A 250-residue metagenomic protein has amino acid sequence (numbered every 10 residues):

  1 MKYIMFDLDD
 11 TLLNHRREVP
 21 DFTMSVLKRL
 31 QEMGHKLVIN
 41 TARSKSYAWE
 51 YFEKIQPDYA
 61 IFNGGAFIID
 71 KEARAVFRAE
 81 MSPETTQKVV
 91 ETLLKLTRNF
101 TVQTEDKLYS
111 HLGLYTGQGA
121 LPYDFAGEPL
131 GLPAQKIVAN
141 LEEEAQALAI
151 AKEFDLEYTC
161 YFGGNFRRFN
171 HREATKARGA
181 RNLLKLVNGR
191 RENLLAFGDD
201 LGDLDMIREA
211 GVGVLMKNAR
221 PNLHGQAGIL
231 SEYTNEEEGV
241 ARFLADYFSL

Functional and structural regions predicted by a protein language model:
M1-F6, S25, G189: Non-catalytic pre-domain segments flanking phosphatase-related domains
K2-R17, I207: Asp-based phosphoryl-transfer active-site loop
H15-T116: Active-site phosphate-binding/coordination module
F22, Y47-E50, G179, D205-M206 (+2 more regions): Phosphate- and divalent-cation-binding pockets in alpha/beta enzyme and binding domains that engage nucleotide-derived
L30, T41, G64, I137 (+4 more regions): Residue-level signal for inorganic ion chemistry
T92, L96-E209, N218: Conserved acidic, metal-coordinating active-site core of Asp-based, Mg2+-dependent phosphoryl-transfer enzymes
E209, V214-L250: Asp-based, Mg2+/Mn2+-dependent phosphohydrolase catalytic module
